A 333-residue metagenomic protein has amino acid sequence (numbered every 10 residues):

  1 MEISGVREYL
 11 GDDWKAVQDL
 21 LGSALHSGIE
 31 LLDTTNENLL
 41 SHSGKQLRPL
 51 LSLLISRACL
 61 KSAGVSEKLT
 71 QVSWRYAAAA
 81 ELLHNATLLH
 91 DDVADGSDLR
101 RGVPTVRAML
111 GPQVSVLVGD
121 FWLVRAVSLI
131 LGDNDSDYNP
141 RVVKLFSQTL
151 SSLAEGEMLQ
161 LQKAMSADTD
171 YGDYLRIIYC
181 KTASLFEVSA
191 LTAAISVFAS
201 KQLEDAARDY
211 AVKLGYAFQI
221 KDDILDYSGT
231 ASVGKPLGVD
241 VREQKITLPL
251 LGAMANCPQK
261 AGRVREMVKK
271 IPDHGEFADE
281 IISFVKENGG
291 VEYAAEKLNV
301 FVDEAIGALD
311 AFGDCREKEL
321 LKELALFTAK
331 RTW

Functional and structural regions predicted by a protein language model:
M1-W333: All-alpha prenyltransferase/terpene-synthase fold signal
